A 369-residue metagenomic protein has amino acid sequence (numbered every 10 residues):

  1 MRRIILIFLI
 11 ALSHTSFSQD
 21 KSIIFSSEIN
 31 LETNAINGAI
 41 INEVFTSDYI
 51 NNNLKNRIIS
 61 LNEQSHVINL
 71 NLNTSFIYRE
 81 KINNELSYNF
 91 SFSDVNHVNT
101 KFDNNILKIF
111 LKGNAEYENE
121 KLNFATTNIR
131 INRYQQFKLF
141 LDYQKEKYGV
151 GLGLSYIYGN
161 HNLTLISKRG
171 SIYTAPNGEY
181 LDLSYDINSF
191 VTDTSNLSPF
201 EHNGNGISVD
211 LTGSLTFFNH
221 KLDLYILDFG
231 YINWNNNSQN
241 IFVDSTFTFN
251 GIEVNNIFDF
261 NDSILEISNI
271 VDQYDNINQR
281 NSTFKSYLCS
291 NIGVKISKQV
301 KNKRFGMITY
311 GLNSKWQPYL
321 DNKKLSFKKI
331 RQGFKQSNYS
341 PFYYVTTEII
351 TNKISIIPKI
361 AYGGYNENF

Functional and structural regions predicted by a protein language model:
R3-S13, S18: Sec-dependent N-terminal signal peptides
I4, Q19-S27, I82-Y88, E146-V150 (+8 more regions): Outer-envelope beta-barrel architecture signal
D20-P199, N235-N269, N322-G333: A subset of solvent-exposed loop/turn segments in beta-rich extracellular surface proteins, enriched in glycine
I29-A35, F92-V98, K145-K147, L154-N162 (+8 more regions): Transmembrane beta-strands of outer-membrane beta-barrel pores
I59-N62, N196-P199, K303-Q336, Y343-F369: Transmembrane beta-strand segments that form the barrel wall of outer-membrane beta-barrel proteins
H66-T74, I131-F137, E146, N203-V209 (+4 more regions): Residues that define the transmembrane beta-barrel architecture of outer-membrane proteins
S75-K81, F140-Q144, G153, D210-T216 (+3 more regions): Transmembrane beta-barrel domains of outer membrane proteins
N250-K315: C-terminal amphipathic alpha-helical segment
